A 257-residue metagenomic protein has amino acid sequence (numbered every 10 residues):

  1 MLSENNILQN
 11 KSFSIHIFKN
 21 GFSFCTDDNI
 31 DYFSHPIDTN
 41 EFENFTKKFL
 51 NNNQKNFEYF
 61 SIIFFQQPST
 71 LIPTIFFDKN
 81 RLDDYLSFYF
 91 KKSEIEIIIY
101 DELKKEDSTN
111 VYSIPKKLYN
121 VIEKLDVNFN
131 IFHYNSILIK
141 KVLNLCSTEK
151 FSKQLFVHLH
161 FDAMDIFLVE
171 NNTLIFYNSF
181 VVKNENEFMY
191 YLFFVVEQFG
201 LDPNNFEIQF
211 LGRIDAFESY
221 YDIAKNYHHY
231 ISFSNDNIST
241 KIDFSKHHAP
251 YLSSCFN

Functional and structural regions predicted by a protein language model:
M1-N257: Hydrophobic/aromatic-enriched cytosolic interaction surfaces used to assemble or bind macromolecules
